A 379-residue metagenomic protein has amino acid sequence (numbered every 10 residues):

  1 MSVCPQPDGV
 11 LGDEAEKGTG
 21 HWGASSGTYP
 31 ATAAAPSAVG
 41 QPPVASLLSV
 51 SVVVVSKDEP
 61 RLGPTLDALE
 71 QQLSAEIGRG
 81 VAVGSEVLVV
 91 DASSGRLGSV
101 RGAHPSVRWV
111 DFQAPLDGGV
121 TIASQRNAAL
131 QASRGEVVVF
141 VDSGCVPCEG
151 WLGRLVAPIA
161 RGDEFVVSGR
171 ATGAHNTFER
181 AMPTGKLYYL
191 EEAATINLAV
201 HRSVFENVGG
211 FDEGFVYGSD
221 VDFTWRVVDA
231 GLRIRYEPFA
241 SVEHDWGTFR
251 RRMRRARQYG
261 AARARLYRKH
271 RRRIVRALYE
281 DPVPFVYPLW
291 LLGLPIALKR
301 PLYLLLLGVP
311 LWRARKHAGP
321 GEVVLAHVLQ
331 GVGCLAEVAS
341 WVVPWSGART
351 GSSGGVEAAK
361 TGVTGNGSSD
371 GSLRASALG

Functional and structural regions predicted by a protein language model:
D58-I77: Short, well-formed alpha-helical segments that are part of the catalytic scaffolds of diverse glycosyltransferases
L88-S99, A114, C145-V146: A conserved acidic beta->alpha catalytic loop
A114-S133, T184: Glycine-rich, basic loop-to-helix element that forms the pyrophosphate-binding segment of sugar-nucleotide handling
V138: Short aromatic/hydrophobic "clamp" motif used to bind/position activated sugar donors
V146-E179: Conserved donor NDP-sugar-binding/catalytic core segment of glycosyltransferases
Y217-F223: Acidic donor-binding loop at a coil-to-helix junction in glycosyltransferase catalytic cores that engages
I234-S241: Catalytic beta-strand/loop signature of glycosyltransferases that borders the donor
E243-E337: Active-site-adjacent helix/loop segment of glycosyltransferases that harbors family-specific signature motifs
